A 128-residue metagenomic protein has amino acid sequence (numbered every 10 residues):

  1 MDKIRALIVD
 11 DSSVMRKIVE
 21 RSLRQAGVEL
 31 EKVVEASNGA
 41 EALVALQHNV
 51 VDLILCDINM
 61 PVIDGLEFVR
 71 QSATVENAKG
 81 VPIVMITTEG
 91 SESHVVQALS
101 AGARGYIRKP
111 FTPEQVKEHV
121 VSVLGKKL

Functional and structural regions predicted by a protein language model:
S13-V34: Two-component/phosphorelay signaling modules centered on CheY-like receiver
V33-A40, V95, P113: Conserved Asp/Asn-Gly motif in the active-site loop of CheY-like receiver
E35-L53: Acidic, metal-coordinating helix/loop segments flanking the phosphotransfer/catalytic sites of two-component signaling
M60: Receiver (REC) domain active-site loop signature in two-component systems and cognate sites in sensor histidine kinases
F111-V121: C-terminal output helix
